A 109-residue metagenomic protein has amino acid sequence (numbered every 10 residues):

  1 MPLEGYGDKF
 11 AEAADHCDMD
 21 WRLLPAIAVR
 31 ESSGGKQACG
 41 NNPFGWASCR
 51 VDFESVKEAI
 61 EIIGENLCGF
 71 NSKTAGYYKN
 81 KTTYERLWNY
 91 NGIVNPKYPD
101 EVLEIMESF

Functional and structural regions predicted by a protein language model:
M1, Q37-P43, N66, F70: Extended, non-catalytic scaffold segments that flank or surround catalytic motifs
M1-L24: Export/targeting segments at the very N-terminus of extracytoplasmic proteins
Y6, C39-N42, K79-T83: N-terminal alpha-helical segment
H16-D20, Q37, S55-V56: Extracellular/periplasmic catalytic domains that process cell-envelope and extracellular macromolecules
R22, S33-G40, K73-T74, I93-Y98: Secretory-pathway/luminal and periplasmic proteins that interact with or process carbohydrate-rich
I27: Catalytic phosphate/metal-binding cores of nucleic-acid and nucleotide-processing enzymes, i.e., regions that mediate
E31-E54: Short, surface-exposed glycine/acidic/tryptophan-bearing loops
A47-F109: Non-catalytic cell-wall polysaccharide-engagement segments
